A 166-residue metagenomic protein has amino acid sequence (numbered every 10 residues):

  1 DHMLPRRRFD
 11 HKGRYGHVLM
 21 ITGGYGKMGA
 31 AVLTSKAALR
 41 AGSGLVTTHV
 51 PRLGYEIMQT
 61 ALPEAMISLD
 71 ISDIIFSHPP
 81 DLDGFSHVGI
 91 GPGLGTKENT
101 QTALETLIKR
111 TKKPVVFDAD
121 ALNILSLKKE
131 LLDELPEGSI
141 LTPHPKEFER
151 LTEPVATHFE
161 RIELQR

Functional and structural regions predicted by a protein language model:
D1-A119, N123-L141, P145-R166: Small-residue (G/A/S/T)-rich helix-start motifs and N-terminal tracts that mark the onset
